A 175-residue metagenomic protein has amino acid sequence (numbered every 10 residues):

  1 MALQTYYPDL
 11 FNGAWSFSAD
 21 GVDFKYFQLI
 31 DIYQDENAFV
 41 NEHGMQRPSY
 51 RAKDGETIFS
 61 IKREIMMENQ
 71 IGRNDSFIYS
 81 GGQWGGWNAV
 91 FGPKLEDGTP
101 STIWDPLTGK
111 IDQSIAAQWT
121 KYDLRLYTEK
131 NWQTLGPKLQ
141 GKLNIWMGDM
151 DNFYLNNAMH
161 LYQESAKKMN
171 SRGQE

Functional and structural regions predicted by a protein language model:
M1-E175: Non-catalytic cap/lid and distal C-terminal segments of serine-dependent acyl enzymes
